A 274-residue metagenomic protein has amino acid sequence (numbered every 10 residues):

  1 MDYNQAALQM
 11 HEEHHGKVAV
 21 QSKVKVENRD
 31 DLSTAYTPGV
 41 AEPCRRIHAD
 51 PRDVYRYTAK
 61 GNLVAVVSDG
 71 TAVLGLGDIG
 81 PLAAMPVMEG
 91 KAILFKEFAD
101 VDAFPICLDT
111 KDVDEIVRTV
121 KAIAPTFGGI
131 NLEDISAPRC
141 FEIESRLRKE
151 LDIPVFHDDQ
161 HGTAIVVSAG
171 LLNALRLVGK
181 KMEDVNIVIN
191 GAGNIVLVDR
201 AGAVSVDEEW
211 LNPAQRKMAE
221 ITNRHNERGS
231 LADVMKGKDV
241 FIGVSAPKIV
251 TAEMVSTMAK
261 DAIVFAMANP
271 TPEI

Functional and structural regions predicted by a protein language model:
M1-I153: N-terminal ligand-binding/catalytic initiation module
H48-D53, N226-R228, K248-T251, I274: Glycine-rich, charged/polar anion/phosphate-binding loops that engage phosphate groups from diverse ligands
R52-Y57, V120, L177-V178, L231-A232 (+1 more regions): A generic local secondary-structure boundary/capping motif
A65, P105-C107, N131, V188-I189 (+3 more regions): Structured core elements
L74, P81-A99, L151, H157 (+1 more regions): Glycine-rich phosphate/diphosphate-binding loop of Rossmann-like nucleotide-binding domains
A124, M182, V234-M235, V255-M258: A short, aliphatic-rich alpha-helical micro-motif
N131, D158, I242-I274: ADP-ribose/adenylate-binding Rossmann-like module
